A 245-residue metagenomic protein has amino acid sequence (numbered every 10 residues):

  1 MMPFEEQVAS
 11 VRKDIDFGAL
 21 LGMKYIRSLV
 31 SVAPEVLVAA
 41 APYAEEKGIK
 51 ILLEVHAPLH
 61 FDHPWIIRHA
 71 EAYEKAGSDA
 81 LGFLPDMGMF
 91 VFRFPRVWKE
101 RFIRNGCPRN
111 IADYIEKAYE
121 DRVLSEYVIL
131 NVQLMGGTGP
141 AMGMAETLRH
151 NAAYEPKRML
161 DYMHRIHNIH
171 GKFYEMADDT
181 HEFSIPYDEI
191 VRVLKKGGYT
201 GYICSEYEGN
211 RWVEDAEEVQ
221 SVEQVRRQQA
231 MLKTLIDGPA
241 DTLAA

Functional and structural regions predicted by a protein language model:
M2-V8: Conserved glycine-rich "GG(E/T)P / GGGxP" loop and the immediately following alpha-helix in the radical SAM core
E5, V36, A57: Active-site mouth of glycoside hydrolases
V8-R12, A19-G22, D62-A245: Histidine-acidic metal/acid-base catalytic patches
V11-D16, V38-A40: Short, charged beta->alpha transition segments
K24-V32: Catalytic beta/alpha-barrel core
R27, I51-L53, P85, S205: Hydrophobic residues in well-ordered beta-strands that form the structural core
S31-Y43: Active-site-adjacent beta->alpha loops and helix N-cap segments on the catalytic face of soluble alpha/beta enzymes
A44-K50: Short acidic, glycine/proline-enriched helix-loop-strand junctions
